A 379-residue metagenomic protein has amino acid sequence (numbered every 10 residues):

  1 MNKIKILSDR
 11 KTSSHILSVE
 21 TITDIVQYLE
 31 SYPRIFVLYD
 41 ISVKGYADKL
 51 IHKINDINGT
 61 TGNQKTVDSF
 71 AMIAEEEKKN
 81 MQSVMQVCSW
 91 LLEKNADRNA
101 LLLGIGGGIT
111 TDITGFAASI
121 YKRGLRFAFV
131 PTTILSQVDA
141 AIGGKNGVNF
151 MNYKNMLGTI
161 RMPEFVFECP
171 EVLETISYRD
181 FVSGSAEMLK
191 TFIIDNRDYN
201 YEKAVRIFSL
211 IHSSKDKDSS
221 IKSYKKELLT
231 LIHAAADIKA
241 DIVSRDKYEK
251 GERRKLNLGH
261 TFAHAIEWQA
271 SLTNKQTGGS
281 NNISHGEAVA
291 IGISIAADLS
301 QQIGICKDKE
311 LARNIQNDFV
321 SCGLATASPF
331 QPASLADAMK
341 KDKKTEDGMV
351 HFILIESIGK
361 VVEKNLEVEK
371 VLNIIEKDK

Functional and structural regions predicted by a protein language model:
M1-L101: ATP/NTP phosphate-donor binding region
D9, F116-I211: A glycine/threonine-rich phosphate-anchoring loop and its flanking beta-alpha core in nucleotide/phosphate-binding
D68-F70, L103, A128-V130, F165-E168 (+1 more regions): Hydrophobic/aromatic beta-strand patches that form the interior of the parallel beta-sheet core in alpha/beta enzyme
A74-E75, I105-G107, L258-G259: Glycine-rich beta-strand-to-loop/alpha-helix junction loops that act as flexible
I109-F116, Q137, H264-A265: Short glycine/serine/threonine-rich phosphate/pyrophosphate-binding segments that cradle anionic phosphate groups
A186-M188, I305-K379: C-terminal charged capping/lid subdomain of soluble metabolic enzymes
S213-A333: Active-site segments that bind and position negatively charged phosphate/pyrophosphate groups
